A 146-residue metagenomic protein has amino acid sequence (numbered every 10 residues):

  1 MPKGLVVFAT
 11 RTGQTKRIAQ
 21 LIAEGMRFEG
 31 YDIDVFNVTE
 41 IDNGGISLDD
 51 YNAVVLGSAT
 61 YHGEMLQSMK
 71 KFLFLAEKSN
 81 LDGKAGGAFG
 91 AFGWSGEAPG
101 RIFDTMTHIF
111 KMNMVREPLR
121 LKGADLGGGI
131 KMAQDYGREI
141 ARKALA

Functional and structural regions predicted by a protein language model:
P2-G4, R17, L21-V38, D49-A146: FMN-binding flavodoxin-like domain, especially the glycine-rich phosphate-binding loop
F8: Nucleotide-activated donor-dependent transferases that construct or modify glycoconjugates
T12-K16: Glycine-rich NAD(P) Rossmann-fold beta1-alpha1 loop
E40-I46: Short acidic active-site motifs
